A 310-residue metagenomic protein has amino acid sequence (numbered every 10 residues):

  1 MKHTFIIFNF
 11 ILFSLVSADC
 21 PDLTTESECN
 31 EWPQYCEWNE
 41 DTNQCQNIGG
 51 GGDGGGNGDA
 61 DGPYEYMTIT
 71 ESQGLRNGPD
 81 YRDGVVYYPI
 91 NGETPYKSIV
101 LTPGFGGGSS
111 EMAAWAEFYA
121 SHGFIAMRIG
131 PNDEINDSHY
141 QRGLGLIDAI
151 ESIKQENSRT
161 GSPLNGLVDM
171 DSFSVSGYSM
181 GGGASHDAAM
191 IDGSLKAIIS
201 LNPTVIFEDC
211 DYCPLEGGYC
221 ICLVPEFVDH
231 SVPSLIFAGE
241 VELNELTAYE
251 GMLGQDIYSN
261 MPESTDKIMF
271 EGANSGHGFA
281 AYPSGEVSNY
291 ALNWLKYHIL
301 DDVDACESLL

Functional and structural regions predicted by a protein language model:
D22, E31-E40, Q44-N47: Extracellular Cys-Trp
G55-T94: N-terminal cap/lid segment of alpha/beta-hydrolase-fold proteins
T94, Y140-G183: Gly/Ser-rich "nucleophile elbow"/oxyanion-hole loop immediately N-terminal to the catalytic nucleophile in hydrolases
P95-G104: Short beta-strand element of the alpha/beta-hydrolase
S110-I129: Short amphipathic alpha-helix adjacent to the substrate-entry channel of hydrolases
G182-G193: Short glycine-enriched nucleophile-adjacent loop and the immediately C-terminal alpha-helix near the catalytic center
K196-A281: The feature captures the conserved acid-bearing segment of alpha/beta-hydrolase catalytic domains
S264-T265, A273-L310: Alpha/beta-hydrolase-fold serine-hydrolase catalytic core, especially in secreted/extracellular enzymes
